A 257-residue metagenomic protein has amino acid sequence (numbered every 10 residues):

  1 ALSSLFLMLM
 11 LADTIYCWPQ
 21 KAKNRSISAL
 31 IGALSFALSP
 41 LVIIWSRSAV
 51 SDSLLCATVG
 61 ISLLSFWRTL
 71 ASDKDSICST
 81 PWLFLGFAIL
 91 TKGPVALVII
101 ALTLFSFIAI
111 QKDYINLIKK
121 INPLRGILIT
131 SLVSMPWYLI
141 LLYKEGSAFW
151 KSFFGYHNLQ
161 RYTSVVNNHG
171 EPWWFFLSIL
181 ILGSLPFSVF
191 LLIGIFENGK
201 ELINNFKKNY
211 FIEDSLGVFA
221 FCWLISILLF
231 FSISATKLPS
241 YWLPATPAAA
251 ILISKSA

Functional and structural regions predicted by a protein language model:
A1-A257: Membrane-integral, polyisoprenol-dependent glycosyltransferases of the GT-C/oligosaccharyltransferase superfamily
